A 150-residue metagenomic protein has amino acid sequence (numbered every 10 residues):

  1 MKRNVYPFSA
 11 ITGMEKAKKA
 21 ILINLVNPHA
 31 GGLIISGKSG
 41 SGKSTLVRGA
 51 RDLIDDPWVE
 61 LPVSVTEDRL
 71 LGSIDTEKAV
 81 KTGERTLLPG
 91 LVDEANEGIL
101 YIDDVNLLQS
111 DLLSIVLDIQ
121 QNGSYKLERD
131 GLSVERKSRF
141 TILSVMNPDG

Functional and structural regions predicted by a protein language model:
M1-K18: Dynamic helix-loop-helix/coil hinge segments at AAA+ ATPase domain boundaries and subdomain interfaces
M14-H29: P-loop NTPase catalytic core of nucleic-acid-dependent motor ATPases
L22-L25, A79-L100: Conserved alpha-helical scaffold flanking the Walker A/P-loop in AAA+ ATPase domains
L25-V63: Walker A/P-loop
L53-A79: AAA+/P-loop NTPase substrate/partner-engagement loops
T66-E67, D93-Q120: Conserved AAA+/SF3 P-loop NTPase catalytic/coupling segment centered on the Walker-B
T86-N96, E128-V145: AAA+/SF3 P-loop NTPase mechanochemical coupling elements
L113-V134: Conserved catalytic/switch belt of AAA+ P-loop NTPases
